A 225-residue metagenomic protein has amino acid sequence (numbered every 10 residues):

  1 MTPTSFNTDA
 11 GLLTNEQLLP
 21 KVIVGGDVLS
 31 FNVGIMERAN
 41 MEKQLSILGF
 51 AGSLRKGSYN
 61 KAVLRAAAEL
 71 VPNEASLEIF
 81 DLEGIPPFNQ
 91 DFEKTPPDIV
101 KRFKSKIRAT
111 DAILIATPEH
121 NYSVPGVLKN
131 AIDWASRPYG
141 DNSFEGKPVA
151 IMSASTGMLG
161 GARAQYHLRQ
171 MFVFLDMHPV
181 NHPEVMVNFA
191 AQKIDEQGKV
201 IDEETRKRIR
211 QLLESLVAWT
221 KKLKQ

Functional and structural regions predicted by a protein language model:
V28-N40: Short, Lys/Arg-enriched N-terminal segments with co-localized hydrophobic residues within the first ~10-30 amino acids
M41-L48, H178-Q225: Glycine-rich phosphate/pyrophosphate-binding loop and the adjoining helix
E42-E74: N-terminal beta1-alpha1 ligand-phosphate binding loop
F50-A51, F80, M152: Short hydrophobic segments within beta-strands
P72-E78, M177: A generic structural motif
L82-D98: N-terminal beta-loop-helix "entrance" segment that forms/cooperates in small-molecule cofactor or anionic ligand
T95-D176: Helix-loop-strand module that forms the ligand-binding subsite of alpha/beta enzymes
